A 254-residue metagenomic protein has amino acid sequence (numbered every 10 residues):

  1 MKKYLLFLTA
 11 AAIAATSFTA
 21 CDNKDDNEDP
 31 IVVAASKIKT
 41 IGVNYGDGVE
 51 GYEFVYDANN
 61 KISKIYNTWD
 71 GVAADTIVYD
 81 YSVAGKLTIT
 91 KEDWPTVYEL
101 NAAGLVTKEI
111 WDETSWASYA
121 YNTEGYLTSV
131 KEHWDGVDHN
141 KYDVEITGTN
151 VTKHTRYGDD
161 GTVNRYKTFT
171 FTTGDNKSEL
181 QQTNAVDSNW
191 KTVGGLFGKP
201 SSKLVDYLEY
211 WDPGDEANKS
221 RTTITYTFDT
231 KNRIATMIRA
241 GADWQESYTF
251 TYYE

Functional and structural regions predicted by a protein language model:
M1-Y4: Positively charged n-region of N-terminal signal peptides that target proteins for export
L6-A11: Sec-dependent N-terminal signal peptides
A12-A15, P213: A generic, residue-level signal for flexible/boundary positions that often mark functional hotspots
T16-A20: C-terminal motif of bacterial Sec signal peptides marking the signal peptidase cleavage site
N23-E254: Buried hydrophobic residues that stabilize the cores of well-folded domains
